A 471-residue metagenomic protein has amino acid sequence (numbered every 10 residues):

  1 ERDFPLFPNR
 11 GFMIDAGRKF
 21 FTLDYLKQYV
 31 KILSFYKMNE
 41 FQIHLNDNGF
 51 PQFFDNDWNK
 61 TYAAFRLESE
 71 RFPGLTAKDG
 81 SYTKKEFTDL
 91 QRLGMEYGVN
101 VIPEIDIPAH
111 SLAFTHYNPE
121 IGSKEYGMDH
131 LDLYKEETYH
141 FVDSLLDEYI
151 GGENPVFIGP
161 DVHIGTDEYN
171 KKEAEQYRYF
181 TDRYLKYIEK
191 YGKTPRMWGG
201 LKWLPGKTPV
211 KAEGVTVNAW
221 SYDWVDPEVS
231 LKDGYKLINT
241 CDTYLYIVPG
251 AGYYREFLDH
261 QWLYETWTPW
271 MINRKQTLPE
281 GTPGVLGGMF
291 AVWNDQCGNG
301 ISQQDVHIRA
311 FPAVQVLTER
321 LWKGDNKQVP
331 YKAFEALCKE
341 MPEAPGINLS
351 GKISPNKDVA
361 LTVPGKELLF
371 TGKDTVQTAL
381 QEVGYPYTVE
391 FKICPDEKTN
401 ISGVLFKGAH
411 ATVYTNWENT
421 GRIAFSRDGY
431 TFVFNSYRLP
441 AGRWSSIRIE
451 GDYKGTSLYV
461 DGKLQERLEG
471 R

Functional and structural regions predicted by a protein language model:
E1-D129, E137, D143-D161, N294-Q296: Feature activates predominantly on carbohydrate-active enzymes
F12, L33, V101, I164 (+3 more regions): Conserved, mostly hydrophobic/aromatic
F41-I43, F87-G94, V389-F391, G442-G451 (+1 more regions): Short tryptophan-centered beta-strand motifs in secreted/extracellular beta-sheet-rich domains of glycan-recognition
F114-T216, W220-G234: Active-site neighborhood of glycoside hydrolase catalytic domains
T208-V215, S221-G365: Flexible, acidic glycine-rich loops studded with aromatic residues
K357-A424: Extracellular glycan-recognition modules
I423-S446: Short, aromatic/His-centered strand-loop micro-motif at the edge of beta-sheets
D461-R471: Short, solvent-exposed beta-strand-to-loop segments that form ligand-recognition rims of beta-rich domains
